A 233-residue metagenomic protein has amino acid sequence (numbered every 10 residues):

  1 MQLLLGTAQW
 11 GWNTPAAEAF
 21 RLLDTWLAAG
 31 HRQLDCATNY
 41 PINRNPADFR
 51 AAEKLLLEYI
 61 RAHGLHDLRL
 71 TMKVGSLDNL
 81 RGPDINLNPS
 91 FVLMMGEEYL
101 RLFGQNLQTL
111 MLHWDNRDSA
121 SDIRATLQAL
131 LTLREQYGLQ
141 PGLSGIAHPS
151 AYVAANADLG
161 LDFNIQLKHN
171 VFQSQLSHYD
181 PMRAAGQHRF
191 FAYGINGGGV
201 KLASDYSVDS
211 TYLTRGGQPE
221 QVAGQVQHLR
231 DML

Functional and structural regions predicted by a protein language model:
M1-L68: N-terminal binding-site loop/beta-alpha segment at the start of enzyme catalytic domains that lines or forms
L5, A19, L34, L56 (+6 more regions): Conserved, mostly hydrophobic/aromatic
G6-E18, D78-S90, G216-E220: Active-site mouth loops of central-metabolism enzymes
T14-W26, L87-F103, A147-N156: Short, acidic/polar
L27-A28, L57-R69, E97-Q105, T132-R134 (+2 more regions): Acidic (Asp/Glu)-rich catalytic clusters
I42-R50, R81-N86, S207-E220: Short, flexible/disordered intra-domain loops and linkers
L100-S121: Active-site groove signature of glycoside hydrolases
W114-L233: Beta/alpha (TIM)-barrel catalytic core signal, keyed to glycine-rich beta->alpha loops juxtaposed to Asp/Glu that bind
